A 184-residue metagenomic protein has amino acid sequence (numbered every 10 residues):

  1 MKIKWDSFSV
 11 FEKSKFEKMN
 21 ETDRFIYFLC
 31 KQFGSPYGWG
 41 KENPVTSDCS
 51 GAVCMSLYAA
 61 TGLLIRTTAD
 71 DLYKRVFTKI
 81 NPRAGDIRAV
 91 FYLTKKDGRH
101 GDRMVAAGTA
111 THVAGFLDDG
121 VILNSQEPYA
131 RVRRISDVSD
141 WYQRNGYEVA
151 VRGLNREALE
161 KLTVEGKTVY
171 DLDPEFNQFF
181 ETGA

Functional and structural regions predicted by a protein language model:
M1, T182-A184: Short, solvent-exposed mixed-charge patches
M1-Y37: Active-site-adjacent structural segments surrounding the nucleophilic cysteine of cysteine proteases and isopeptidases
S7-S9, S14, S35, S47-S50 (+3 more regions): Generic serine detector
E12-M19, D23-I26, G62-V149, G153-E175 (+1 more regions): ...with weaker cross-activation on analogous glycine-rich loops/strands in unrelated enzymes
F25-T68: Secreted/periplasmic proteins that engage bacterial cell-wall peptidoglycan
